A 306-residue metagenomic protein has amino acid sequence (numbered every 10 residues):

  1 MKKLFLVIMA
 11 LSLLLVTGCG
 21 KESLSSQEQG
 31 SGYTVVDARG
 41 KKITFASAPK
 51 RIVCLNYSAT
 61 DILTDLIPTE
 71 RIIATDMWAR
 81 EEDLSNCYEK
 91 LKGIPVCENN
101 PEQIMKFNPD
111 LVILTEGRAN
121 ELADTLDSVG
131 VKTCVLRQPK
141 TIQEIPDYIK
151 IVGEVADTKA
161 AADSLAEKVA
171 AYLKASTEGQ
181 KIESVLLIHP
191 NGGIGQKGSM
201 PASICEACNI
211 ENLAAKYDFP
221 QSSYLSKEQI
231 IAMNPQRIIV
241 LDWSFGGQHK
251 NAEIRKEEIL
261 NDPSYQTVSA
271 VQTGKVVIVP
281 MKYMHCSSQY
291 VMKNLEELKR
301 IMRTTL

Functional and structural regions predicted by a protein language model:
K3-F5, G18-T60, K159-L186, E297-L306: Bacterial Sec-exported substrate-binding components of ABC uptake systems
V7-V16: Bacterial N-terminal signal peptides
A38-G40, L91-E102, D218-K227: Short helix-initiation/N-cap motifs at beta->coil->alpha
R51-F107, L111-E116, L213: A short, structured surface patch at a secondary-structure boundary
W78-E81, G198-S222: Alpha-helical, coiled-coil/dimerization segments enriched in small aliphatic residues
N100-P109, S128-V129, L225-N234: Short helices/loops that flank or line small-molecule/ion binding pockets
E121, C134-I151, S184-S203: Extracytoplasmic ligand-binding site segments that recognize negatively charged/polar headgroups
E144-A156, A160-E167, K174-Q180, D242-L306: Structured C-terminal subdomain patch of bacterial secreted/periplasmic proteins
